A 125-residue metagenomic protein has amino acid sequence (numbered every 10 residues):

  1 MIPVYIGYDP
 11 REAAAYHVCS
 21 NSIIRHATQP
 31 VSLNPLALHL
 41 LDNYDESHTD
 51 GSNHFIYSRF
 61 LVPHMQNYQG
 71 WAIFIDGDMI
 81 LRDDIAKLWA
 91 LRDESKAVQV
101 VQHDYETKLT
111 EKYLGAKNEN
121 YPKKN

Functional and structural regions predicted by a protein language model:
M1-N125: Glycosyltransferase catalytic domains, chiefly GT-A lineage
